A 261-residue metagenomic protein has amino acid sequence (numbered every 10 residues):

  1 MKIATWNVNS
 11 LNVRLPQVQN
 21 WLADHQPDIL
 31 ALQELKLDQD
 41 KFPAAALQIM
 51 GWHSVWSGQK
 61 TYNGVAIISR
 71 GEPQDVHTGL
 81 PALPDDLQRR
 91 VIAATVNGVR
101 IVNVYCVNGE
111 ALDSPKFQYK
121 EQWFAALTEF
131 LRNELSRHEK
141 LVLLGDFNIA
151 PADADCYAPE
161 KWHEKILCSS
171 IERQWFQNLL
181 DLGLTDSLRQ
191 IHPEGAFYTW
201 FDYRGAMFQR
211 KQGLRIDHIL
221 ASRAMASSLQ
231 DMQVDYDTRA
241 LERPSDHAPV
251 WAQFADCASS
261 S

Functional and structural regions predicted by a protein language model:
M1-W52, K60-V65, P151, N178 (+1 more regions): N-terminal, active-site-proximal structural segment of metallo-dependent hydrolase catalytic domains
I3-N7, L22-D40, I101, L131-D153 (+4 more regions): Active-site beta-strand/loop signature of hydrolases that rely on acidic residues for catalysis
V18-L22, R90-N97, A126-E139: Short amphipathic alpha-helices and their capping/turn segments at secondary-structure boundaries
L35-D38, F42-A111: Structured beta-strand-rich core segments of catalytic domains in phosphoester-bond hydrolases
A46, M50-G51, W123-I216: Metal-dependent phosphoesterases centered on the DNase I-like endonuclease/exonuclease/phosphatase
T61-V76, G195, A206-S228, F254: Conserved beta strand-loop-helix elements of the APE1-like EEP
P81-A82, V107-F124, E160-E164: Surface-exposed cleft-lining segments at the edges of enzyme active sites
Q233-S261: Surface polyanion/phosphate-binding segment centered on an Asp-His-Pro turn
